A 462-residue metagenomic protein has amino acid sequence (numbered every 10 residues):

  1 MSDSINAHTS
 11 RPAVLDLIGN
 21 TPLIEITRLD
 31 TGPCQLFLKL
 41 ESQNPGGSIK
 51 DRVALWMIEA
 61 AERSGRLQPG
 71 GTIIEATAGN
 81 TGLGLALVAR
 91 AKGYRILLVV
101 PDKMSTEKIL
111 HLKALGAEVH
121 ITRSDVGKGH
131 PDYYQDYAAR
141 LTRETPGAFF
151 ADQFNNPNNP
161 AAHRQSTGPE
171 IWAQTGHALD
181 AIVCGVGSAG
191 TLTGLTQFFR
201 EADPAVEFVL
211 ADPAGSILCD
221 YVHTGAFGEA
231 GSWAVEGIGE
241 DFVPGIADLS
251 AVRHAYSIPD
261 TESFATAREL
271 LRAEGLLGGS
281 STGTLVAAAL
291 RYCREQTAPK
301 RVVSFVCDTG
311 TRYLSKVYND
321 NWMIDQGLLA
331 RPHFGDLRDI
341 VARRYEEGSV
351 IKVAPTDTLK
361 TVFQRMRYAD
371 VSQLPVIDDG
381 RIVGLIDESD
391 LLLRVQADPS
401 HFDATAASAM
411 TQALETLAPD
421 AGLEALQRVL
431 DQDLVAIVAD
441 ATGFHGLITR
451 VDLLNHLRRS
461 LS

Functional and structural regions predicted by a protein language model:
M1-I340: PLP-dependent amino-acid enzyme catalytic core
I24, T297, G335-L393, A397: Conserved small-residue-rich
A251, F334-I351, F402-L414: Bateman (tandem CBS) regulatory domains
I351-D370, I377-D378, V395, E415-L434 (+2 more regions): The conserved cystathionine-beta-synthase
V383-L391, A436, H445-L453: Short hydrophobic beta-strand motif reused across regulatory alpha/beta modules
